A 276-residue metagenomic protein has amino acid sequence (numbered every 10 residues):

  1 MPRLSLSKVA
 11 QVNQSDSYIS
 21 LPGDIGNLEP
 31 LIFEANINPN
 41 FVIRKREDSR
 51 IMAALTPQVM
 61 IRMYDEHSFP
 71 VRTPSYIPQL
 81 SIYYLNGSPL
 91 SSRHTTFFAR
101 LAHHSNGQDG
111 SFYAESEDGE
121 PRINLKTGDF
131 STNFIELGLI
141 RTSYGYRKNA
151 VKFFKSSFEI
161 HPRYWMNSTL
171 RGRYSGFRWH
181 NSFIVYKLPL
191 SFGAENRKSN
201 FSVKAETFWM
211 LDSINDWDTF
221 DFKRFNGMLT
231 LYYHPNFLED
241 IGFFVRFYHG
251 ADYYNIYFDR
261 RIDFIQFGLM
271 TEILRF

Functional and structural regions predicted by a protein language model:
M1-K45, L80, M270-L274: Short glycine/proline- and aromatic-enriched beta-strand/turn motifs that initiate or cap beta-hairpins
P2-S17, R46-L211, N215-D221, H249 (+1 more regions): Outer-membrane pore/translocation modules
P22-P30, M63-V71, I256: Short, charged/polar micro-motifs that form catalytic or ligand-binding hotspots
I32, N36-N38, I77-Q79, F134-G138 (+3 more regions): Membrane-embedded beta-strand positions in outer-membrane beta-barrel channels/transporters
F41-V42, N86, L231-Y232: A generic secondary-structure signal
F220-F276: Predominantly the C-terminal beta-signal and adjacent terminal strand-loop region of outer-membrane beta-barrel
